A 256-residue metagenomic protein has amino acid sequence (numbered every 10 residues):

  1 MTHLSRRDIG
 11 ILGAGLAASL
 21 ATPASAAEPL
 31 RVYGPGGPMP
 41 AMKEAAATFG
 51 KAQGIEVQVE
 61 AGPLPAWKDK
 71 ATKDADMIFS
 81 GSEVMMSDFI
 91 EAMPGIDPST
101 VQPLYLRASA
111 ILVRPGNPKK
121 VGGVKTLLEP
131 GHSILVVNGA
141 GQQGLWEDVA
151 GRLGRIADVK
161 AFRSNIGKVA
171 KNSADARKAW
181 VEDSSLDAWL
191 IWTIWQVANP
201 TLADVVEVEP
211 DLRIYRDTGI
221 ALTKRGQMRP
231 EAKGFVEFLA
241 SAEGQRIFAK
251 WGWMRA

Functional and structural regions predicted by a protein language model:
T2, D8-A26: N-terminal export signals
H3-L4, A174: Short alpha-helical segments used as structural interaction elements across diverse proteins
L4-S5, W253: Intrinsically disordered, low-complexity sequence elements enriched in Ser/Thr/Gly/Pro
A27-E60, P65-K73, S82-E83, F89-A92 (+1 more regions): Exported/periplasmic ABC-transporter solute-binding proteins
D76: Charged, often glycine-rich, active-site loop that binds/positions anionic groups
